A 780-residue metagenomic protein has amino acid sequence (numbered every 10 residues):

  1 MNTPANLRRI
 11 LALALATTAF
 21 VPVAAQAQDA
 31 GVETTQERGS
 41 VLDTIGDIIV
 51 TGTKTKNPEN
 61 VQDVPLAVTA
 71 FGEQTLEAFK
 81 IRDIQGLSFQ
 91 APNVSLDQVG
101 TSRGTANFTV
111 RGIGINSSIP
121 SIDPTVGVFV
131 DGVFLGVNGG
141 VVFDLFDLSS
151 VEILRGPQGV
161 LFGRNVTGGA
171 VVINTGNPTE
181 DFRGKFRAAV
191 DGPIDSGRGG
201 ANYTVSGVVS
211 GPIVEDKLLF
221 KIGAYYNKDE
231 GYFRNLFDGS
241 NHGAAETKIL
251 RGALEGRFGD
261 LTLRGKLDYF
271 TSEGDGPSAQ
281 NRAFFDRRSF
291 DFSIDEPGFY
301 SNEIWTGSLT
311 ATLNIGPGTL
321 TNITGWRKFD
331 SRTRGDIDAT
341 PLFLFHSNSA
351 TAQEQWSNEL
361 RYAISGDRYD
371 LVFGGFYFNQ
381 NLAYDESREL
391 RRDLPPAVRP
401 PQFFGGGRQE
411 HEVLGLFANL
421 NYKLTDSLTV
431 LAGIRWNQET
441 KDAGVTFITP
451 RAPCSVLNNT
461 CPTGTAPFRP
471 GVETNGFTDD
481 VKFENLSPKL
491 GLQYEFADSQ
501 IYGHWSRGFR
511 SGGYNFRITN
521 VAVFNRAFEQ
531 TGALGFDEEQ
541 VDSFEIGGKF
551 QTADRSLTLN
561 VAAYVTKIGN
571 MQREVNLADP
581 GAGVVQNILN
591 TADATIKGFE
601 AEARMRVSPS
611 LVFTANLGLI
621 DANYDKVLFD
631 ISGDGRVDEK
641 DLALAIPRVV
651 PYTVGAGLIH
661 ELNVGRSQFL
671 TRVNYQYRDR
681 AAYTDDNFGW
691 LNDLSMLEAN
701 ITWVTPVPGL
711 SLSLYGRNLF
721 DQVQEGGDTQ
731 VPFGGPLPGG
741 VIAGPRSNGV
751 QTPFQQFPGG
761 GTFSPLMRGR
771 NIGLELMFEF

Functional and structural regions predicted by a protein language model:
M1-F79, Q85-F89, S210, D260-L263 (+2 more regions): N-terminal Sec signal peptide and the immediately downstream disordered periplasmic leader that contains the TonB box
A25, L344-I364, P400-G405, Q409 (+8 more regions): Outer membrane beta-barrel strand-and-loop segments of large Gram-negative receptors, especially TonB-dependent
N107-T109, F129, I153, V166-A189 (+1 more regions): N-terminal periplasmic accessory domains that precede and gate Gram-negative outer-membrane beta-barrel machines
R183-K185, S196-D275, N302-L309, E354-N358 (+4 more regions): Transmembrane beta-barrel wall of Gram-negative outer-membrane proteins
S206, T310-I315, T319-D338, E495 (+7 more regions): Membrane-embedded beta-barrel scaffold of Gram-negative outer-membrane proteins
F233-N241, P277-S293, D336-H346, D385-G406 (+5 more regions): Solvent-exposed loop segments that connect transmembrane elements
D370-V372, K423-V430, Q438, N560-K567 (+2 more regions): Gram-negative outer-membrane beta-barrel transporters
Q676-Y683, W703-F780: C-terminal beta-signal and adjacent terminal beta-strands/loops of Gram-negative outer-membrane beta-barrel proteins
